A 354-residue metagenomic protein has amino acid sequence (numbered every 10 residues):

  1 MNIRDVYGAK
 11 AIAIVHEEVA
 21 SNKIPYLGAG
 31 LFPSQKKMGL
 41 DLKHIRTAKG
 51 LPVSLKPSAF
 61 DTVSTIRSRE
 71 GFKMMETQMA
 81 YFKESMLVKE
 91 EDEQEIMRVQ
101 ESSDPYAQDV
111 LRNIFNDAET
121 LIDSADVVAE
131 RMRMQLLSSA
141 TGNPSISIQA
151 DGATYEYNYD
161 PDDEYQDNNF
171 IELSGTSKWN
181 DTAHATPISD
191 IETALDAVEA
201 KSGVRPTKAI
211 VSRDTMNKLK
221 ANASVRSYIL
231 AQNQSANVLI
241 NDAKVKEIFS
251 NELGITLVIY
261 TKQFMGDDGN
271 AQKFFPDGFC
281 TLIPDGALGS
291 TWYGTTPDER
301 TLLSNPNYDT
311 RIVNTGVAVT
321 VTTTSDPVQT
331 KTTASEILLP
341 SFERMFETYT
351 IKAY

Functional and structural regions predicted by a protein language model:
M1-L42, S341-Y354: N-terminal alpha-helical "arm" segments
A13-I14, D123, E130, P340: Short, hydrophobic/amphipathic alpha-helical patches that form generic packing surfaces within helical domains
Y26-G50, D123, V127-E156, T291-V317: Contiguous N-terminal and early-domain "leader" segments and peripheral loops that mark the onset or edge of a domain
F32-E101, E156: Assembly/oligomerization interface modules of large self-assembling protein complexes
D41-I45, I210, L282, T333-S335: Residues in well-ordered beta-strands of folded domains
A80-Y165, D190-I191, D196-T215, V328-S335: Long, contiguous amphipathic alpha-helices that act as assembly "spine/axial" helices in icosahedral shell and virion
A153-I240, K244-N251: Extended, solvent-exposed, turn-rich assembly/linker loops in the middle of proteins
T182, V225-Y354: Sequence/fold signature of self-assembling virion shell proteins
